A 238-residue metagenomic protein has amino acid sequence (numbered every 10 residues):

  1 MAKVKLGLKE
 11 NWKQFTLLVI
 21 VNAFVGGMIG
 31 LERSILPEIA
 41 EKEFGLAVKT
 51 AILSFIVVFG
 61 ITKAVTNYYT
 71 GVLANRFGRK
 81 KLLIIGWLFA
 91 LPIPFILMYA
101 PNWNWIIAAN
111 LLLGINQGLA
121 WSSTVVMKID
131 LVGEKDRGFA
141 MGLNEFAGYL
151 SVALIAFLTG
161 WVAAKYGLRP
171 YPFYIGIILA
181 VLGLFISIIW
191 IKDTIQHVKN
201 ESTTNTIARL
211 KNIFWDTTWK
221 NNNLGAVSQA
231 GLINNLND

Functional and structural regions predicted by a protein language model:
M1-W12, D193-Q229: Juxtamembrane intracellular "pre-TM" segments in multi-pass secondary transporters
V4-G60, N223-D238: Helix-loop boundary and gating motifs at the non-cytosolic
F59-Y68, A153: Residue-level signature of mid-helix packing/kink "hotspots" within the transmembrane helices of 12-pass Major
T66-G78, A163: Helix-to-loop junctions at the C-terminal end of transmembrane segments in multipass secondary transporters
L88-P101: C-terminal ends and interior cores of transmembrane alpha-helices in multi-pass membrane transporters/permeases
L111-Y149: Cytoplasmic helix-loop-helix junction between adjacent transmembrane helices in 12-TM secondary transporters
Y171-I188: Symmetry-related core transmembrane helices of the 12-TM Major Facilitator Superfamily/SLC fold
